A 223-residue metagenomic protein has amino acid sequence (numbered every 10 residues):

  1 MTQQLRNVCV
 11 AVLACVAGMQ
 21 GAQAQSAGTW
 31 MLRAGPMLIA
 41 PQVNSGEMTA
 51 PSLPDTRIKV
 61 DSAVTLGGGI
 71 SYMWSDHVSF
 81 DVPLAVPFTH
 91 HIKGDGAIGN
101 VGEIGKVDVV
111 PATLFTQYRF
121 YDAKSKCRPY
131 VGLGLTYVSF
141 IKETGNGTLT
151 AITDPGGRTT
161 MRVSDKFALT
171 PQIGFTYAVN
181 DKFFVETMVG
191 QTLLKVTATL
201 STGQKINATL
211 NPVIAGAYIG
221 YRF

Functional and structural regions predicted by a protein language model:
M1-G28: Cleavable N-terminal export/targeting peptides
Q23-G69, G220-R222: Short glycine/proline- and aromatic-enriched beta-strand/turn motifs that initiate or cap beta-hairpins
Q23-T29, H77, Y121-R128, V179-K182: Short loop/turn motifs that connect adjacent beta-strands in outer-membrane beta-barrel proteins
G28, S62-L66, K106-A112, C127 (+2 more regions): Residues that define the transmembrane beta-barrel architecture of outer-membrane proteins
L38-Q42, G69-L149, P212-F223: Gram-negative (and chloroplast) outer-membrane scaffold detector with strong preference for beta-barrel transmembrane
G46-P51, H91-I98, T148-G156, K195-T199: Flexible, solvent-exposed coil segments and beta strand-coil junctions, predominantly the extracellular/periplasmic
S52-R57, A97-G105, P155-M161, S201-N207: Extracellular loop and loop/strand-boundary signature of outer-membrane beta-barrel proteins
T89-K93, K106, N180-F223: Predominantly the C-terminal beta-signal and adjacent terminal strand-loop region of outer-membrane beta-barrel
